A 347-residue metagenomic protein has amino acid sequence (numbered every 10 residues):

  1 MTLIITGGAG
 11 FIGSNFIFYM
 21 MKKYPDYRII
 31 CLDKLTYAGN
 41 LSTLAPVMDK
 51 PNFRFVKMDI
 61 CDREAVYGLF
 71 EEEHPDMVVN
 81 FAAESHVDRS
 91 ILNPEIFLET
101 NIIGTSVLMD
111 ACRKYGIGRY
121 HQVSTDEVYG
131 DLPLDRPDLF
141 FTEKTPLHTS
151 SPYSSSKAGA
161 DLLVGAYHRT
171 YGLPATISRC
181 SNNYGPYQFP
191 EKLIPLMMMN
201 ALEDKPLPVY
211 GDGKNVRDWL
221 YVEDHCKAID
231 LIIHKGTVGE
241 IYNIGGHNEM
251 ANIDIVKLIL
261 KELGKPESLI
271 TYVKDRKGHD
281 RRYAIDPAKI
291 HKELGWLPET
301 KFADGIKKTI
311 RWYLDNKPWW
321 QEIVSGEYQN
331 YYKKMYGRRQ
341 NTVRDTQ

Functional and structural regions predicted by a protein language model:
M1-N183, E223, N252, K308 (+2 more regions): N-terminal Rossmann-like NAD(P)+-binding domain of SDR-like oxidoreductases, especially those catalyzing
I29, M58, P195, M199-Q347: C-terminal substrate-binding subdomain of Rossmann-fold SDR/epimerase-dehydratase oxidoreductases
L35, N182-G185, N215-V216, R276-K277: Short histidine/acidic/glycine/proline-rich micro-motifs that form metal- and phosphate-coordinating active-site loops
T36, F189, L193, A251: Short acidic-hydrophobic sequence patches enriched in Asp/Glu that either
A38, E84, D135, Y187 (+3 more regions): Residues at alpha-helix boundaries and the short loops/turns that link adjacent helices
L41-L44, L132-D135, Q188-E191, I255-V256 (+1 more regions): Short aromatic-enriched loop/helix-cap "lid" or pocket-rim segments at secondary-structure transitions that line
V47, D135-R136, P190-M198, K274: A glycine/serine/threonine-rich, flexible loop-to-helix segment that serves as the NAD(P) cofactor-binding "lid"
G185, F189, D218-Y221: Active-site helix-initiating loop/hinge in glycosyltransferases
